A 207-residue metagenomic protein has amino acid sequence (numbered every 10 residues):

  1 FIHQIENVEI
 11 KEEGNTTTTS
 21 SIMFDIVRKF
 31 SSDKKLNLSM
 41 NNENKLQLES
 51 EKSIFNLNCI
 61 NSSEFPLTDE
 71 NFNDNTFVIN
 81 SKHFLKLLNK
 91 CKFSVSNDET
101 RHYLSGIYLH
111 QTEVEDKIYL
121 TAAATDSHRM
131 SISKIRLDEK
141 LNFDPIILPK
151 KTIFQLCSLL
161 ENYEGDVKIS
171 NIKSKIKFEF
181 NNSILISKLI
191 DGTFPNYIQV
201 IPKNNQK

Functional and structural regions predicted by a protein language model:
F1-K207: Structural preference for solvent-exposed beta-strand-turn elements and adjacent flexible terminal/loop segments within
